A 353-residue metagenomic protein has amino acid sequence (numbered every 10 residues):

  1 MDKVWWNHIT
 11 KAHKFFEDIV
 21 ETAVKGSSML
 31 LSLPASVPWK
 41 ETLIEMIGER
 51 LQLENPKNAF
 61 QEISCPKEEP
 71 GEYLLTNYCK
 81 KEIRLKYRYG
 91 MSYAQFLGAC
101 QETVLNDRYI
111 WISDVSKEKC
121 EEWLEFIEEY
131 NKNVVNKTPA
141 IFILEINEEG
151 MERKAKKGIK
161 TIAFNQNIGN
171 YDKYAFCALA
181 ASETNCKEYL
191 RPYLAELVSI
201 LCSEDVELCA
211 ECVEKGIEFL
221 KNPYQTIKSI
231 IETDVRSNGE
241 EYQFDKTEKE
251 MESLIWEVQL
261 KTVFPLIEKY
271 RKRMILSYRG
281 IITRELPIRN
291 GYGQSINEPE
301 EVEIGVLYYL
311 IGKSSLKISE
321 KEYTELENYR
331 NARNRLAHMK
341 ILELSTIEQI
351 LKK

Functional and structural regions predicted by a protein language model:
V4-W6, T10-K11, E17-S27, P34-V37 (+6 more regions): Amphipathic alpha-helical interface elements
T42-L43: Hydrophobic positions on the alpha1 helix immediately C-terminal to the Walker A/P-loop
Q52-L85: AAA+/P-loop NTPase substrate/partner-engagement loops
